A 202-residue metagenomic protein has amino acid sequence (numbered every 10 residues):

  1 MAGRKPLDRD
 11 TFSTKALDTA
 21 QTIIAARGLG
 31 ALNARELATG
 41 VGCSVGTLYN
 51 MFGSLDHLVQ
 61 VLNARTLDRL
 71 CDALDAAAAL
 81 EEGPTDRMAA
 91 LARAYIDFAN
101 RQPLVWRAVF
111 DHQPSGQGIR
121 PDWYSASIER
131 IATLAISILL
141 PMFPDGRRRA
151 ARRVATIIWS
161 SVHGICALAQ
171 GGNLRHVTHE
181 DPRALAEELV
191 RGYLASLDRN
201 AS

Functional and structural regions predicted by a protein language model:
M1-T11, T22, E81, N200-S202: N-terminal intrinsically disordered/low-complexity leader segments
F12-Q21, L37, L62-T66, L70 (+2 more regions): Generic hydrophobic, amphipathic alpha-helix propensity
K15, I23-H57, V61: Helix-turn-helix
I24, V59-T66, V109, Y124: Alpha-helical DNA-contacting segments of helix-turn-helix folds
D75-L104, E129, D145-R148, V154-I158: Hydrophobic alpha-helical connector segments
N100-D122, A167-R175: Amphipathic alpha-helical segments used for helix-helix packing
G118-F143, R152-T156, A184-A195: Amphipathic alpha-helical packing segments from all-alpha helical-bundle domains
W159-V177, G192-S202: Amphipathic C-terminal alpha-helical segment
